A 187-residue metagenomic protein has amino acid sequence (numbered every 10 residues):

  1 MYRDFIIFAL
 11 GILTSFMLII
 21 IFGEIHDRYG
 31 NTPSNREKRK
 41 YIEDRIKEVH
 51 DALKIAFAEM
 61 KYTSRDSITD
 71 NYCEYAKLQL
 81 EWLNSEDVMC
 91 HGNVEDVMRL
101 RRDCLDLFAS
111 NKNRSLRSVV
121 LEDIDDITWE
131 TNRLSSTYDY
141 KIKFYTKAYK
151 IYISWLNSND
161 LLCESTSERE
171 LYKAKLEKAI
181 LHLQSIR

Functional and structural regions predicted by a protein language model:
M1-L10: Feature marks short, highly hydrophobic, charge-poor N-terminal signal-anchor/signal peptide-like helices that anchor
I21-K40: Transmembrane-cytosolic junction motif
Y41-A52, I68-Q79, N93, L116-I124 (+2 more regions): Short amphipathic alpha-helical heptad-repeat segments
F57-D70, D87-E95, R133-K143, D160-R169: Charged, low-complexity interaction regions
Q79-L121, N159-R187: Repeat-associated, polar segments at repeat-unit boundaries in modular proteins
